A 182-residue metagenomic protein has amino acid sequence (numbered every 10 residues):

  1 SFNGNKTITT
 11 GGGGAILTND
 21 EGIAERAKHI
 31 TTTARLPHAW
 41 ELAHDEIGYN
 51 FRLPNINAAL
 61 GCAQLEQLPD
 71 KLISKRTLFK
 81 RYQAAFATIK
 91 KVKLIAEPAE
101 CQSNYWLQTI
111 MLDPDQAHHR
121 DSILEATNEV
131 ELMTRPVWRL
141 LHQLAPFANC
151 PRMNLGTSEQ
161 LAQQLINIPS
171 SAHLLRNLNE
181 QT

Functional and structural regions predicted by a protein language model:
S1: Short beta-strand segments
G4: Short, conserved catalytic or interaction motifs in soluble domains
T7-I16: Glycine-rich phosphate-binding loop of ATP-grasp-fold ATP-dependent ligases
N19-T182: PLP-dependent aminotransferase class I/II
